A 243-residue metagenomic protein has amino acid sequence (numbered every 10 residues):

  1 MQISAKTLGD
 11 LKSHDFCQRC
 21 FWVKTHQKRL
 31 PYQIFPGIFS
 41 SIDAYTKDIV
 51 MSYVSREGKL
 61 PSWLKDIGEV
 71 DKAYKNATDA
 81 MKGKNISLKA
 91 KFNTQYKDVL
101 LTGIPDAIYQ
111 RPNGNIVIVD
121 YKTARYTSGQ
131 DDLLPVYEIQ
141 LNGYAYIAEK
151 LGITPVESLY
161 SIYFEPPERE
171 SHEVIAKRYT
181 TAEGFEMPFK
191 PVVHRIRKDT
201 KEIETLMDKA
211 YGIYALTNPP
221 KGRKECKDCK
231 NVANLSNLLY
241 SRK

Functional and structural regions predicted by a protein language model:
M1-N115: Metal-dependent nuclease catalytic cores that hydrolyze phosphodiester bonds in DNA/RNA, characterized by
A5-K6, K150-K243: Metal-dependent nuclease catalytic regions and adjoining charged, substrate-binding loops involved in nucleic-acid end
S13, Y109, V117-D120, V156-Y163 (+1 more regions): A structural signal for short, well-ordered beta-strand segments and their strand-loop junctions that often border
K28, A124-Y126, E165-E168: Short, solvent-exposed loop/turn segments at secondary-structure junctions
Y45, L100-T102, V136-G143, K224: Short, well-structured alpha-helical interface segments that form or flank functional binding sites
I104-Q110, I116-Y126, Q140: Active-site ExK catalytic segment of metal-dependent nucleases
A124-P135: Surface-exposed cleft-lining segments at the edges of enzyme active sites
L133-Y160: Metal-dependent nuclease catalytic cores in nucleic-acid-processing enzymes, especially RNase H-like/related
